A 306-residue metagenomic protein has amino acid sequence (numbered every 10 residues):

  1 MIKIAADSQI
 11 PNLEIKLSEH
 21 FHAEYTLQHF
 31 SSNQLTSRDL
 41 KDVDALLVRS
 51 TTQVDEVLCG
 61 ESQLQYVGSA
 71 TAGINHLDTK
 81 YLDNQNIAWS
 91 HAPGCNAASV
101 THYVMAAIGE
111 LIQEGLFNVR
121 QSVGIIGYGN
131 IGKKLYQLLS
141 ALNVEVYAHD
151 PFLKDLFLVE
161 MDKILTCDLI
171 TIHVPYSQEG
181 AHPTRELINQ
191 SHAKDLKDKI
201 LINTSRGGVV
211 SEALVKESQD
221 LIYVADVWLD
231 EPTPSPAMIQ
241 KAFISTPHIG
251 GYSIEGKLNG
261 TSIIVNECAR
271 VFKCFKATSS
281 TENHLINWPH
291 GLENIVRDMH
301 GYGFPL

Functional and structural regions predicted by a protein language model:
M1, V119-S122, D198: Phosphate-coordination loops involved in phosphoryl transfer and adenosine-cofactor binding
M1-V43: N-terminal glycine-/charge-rich "phosphate-binding" loop or analogous flexible N-terminal tail
S8, P93, T101, V119-S140: Glycine-rich adenosine-cofactor-binding loop
D44-G115: Phosphate/diphosphate ligand-binding glycine-rich loop within oxidoreductases
V54-D55, L153-P236: Rossmann-like adenosine-cofactor binding region
T101-L116, A141-L142, T261-R270: Oxidoreductase and adenylate-handling cofactor-binding alpha/beta cores
A141-F157: NAD(P)-binding Rossmann-fold cofactor-contacting core
D198, S205-L306: Rossmann-like dinucleotide-binding domain for NAD(H)/NADP(H)
